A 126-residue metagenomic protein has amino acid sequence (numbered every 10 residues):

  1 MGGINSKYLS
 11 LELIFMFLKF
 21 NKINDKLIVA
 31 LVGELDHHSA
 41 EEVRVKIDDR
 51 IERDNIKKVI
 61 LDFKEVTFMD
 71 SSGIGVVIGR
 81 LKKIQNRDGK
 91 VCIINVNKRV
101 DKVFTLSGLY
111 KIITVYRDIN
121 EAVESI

Functional and structural regions predicted by a protein language model:
G2-F15: Short, Lys/Arg-enriched N-terminal segments with co-localized hydrophobic residues within the first ~10-30 amino acids
L13-L18, I126: Absolute protein N-terminus
F17-V45, F63-K64: STAS-typified acidic loop motif
G33, N97, I119: Short, flexible active-site-adjacent loop segments at beta-strand->alpha-helix junctions, enriched in small/polar
H37-I112: Amphipathic alpha-helical interaction surfaces in cytosolic regulatory modules
T114-D118: Short acidic-hydrophobic, aromatic-tinged amphipathic segments that line or gate anion-handling sites
I119-I126: A charged, well-structured terminal subsegment
